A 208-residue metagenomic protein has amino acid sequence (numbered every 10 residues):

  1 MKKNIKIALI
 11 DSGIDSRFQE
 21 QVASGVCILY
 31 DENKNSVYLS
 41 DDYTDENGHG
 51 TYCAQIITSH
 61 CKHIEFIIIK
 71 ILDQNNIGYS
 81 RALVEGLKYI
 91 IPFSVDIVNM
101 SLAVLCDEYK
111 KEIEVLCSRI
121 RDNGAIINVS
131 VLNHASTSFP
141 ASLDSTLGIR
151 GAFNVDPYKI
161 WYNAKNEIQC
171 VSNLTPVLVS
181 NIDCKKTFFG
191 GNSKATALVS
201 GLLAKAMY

Functional and structural regions predicted by a protein language model:
M1, I77-N99, K110-A125, A135-G148 (+1 more regions): Mature extracellular/periplasmic domains of secretome proteins
M1-H60, I64, V179: Active-site core segment of subtilase-fold serine proteases
K2, D42-T51, L132, T187-V199: Gly/Ser-rich catalytic serine loop of serine hydrolases
D11, S136-Y208: Extracellular S/T/G-rich loop segment that most often corresponds to the catalytic His/Ser-adjacent loop
I14-D15, L102-L105, N133: Short glycine-rich anion-binding loops that position phosphate/pyrophosphate groups of nucleotides and phosphorylated
R17-F18, N76, L105-D107, V179: Conserved protein kinase catalytic core
L39-L105, S200: Subtilisin-like peptidase catalytic core
I67, I126-N128: Structural detector of well-ordered beta-strand residues that form the stable sheet scaffold of enzyme domains
